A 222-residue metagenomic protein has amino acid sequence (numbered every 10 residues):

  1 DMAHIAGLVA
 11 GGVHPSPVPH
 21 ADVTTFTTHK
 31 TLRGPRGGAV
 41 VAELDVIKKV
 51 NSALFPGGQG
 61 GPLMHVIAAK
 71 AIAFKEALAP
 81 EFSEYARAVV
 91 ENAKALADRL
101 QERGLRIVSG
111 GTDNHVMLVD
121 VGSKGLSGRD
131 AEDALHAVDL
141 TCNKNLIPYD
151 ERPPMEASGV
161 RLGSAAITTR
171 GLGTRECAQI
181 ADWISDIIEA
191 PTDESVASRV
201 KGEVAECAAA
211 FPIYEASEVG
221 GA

Functional and structural regions predicted by a protein language model:
D1, T24, G38-A39, K70 (+6 more regions): Buried hydrophobic positions in well-ordered alpha/beta secondary-structure cores of metabolic enzymes
M2-G104: Conserved PLP-enzyme active-site core in the AAT-like
I47-S52, A71-A77, G110-M117, A157-S164 (+1 more regions): Short acidic (Asp/Glu) and glycine-rich catalytic loops that position anionic groups and cofactors
G61-M64, E81-A88, L100, G104-G111 (+2 more regions): Flexible, glycine/charged-enriched surface loops at secondary-structure junctions
A71, A88-K94, G110-D120, E151-P153 (+2 more regions): A glycine-rich phosphate-binding loop feature that marks nucleotide/adenosyl-phosphate handling sites
E91, P154-A222: PLP-dependent enzyme catalytic core of the Aspartate aminotransferase-like
R106-G171: Conserved PLP-binding catalytic core of the aspartate aminotransferase-like
